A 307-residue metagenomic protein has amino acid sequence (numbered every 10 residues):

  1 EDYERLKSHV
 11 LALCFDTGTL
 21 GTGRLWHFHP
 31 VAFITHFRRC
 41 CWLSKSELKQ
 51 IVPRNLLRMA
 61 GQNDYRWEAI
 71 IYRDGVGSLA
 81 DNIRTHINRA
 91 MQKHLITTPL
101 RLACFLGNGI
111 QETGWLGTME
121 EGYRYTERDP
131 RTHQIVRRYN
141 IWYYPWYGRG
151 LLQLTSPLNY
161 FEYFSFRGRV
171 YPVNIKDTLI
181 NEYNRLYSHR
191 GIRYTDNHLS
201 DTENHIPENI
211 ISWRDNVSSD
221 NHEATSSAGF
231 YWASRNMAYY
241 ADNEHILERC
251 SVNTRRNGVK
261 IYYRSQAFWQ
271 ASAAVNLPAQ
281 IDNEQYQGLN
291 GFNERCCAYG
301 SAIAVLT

Functional and structural regions predicted by a protein language model:
E1-V136, R169-Y171, I175-K176, I192 (+2 more regions): Cell-wall glycan-active module
Y144-I210: A structural motif
G148-G150, D215, R235-N236, G291: Glycine-centered flexibility motif
I211-S219: Active-site rim elements
